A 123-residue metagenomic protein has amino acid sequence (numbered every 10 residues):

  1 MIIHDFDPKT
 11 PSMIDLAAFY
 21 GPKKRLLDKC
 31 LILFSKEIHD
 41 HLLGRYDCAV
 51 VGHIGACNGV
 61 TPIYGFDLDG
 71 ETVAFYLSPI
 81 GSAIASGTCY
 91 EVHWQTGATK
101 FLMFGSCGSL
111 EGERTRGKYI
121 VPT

Functional and structural regions predicted by a protein language model:
M1-T123: Metabolite-binding pocket within alpha/beta catalytic cores that recognizes anionic/polar moieties
